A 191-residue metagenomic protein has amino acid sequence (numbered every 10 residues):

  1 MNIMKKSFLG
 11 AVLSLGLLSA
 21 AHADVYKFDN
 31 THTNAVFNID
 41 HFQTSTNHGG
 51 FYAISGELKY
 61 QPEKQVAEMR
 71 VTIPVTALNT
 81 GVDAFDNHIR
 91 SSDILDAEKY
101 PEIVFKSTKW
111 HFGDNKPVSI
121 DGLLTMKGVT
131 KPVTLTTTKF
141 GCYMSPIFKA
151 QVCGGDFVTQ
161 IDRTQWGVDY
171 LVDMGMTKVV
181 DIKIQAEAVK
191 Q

Functional and structural regions predicted by a protein language model:
M1-A11: Bacterial N-terminal signal peptides that target proteins for export
N2, A20-A23: Hydrophobic membrane-targeting and insertion signals
G10-L18: Bacterial N-terminal signal peptides
H22-Q191: Low-complexity, acidic/polar, glycine-enriched regions of mature
